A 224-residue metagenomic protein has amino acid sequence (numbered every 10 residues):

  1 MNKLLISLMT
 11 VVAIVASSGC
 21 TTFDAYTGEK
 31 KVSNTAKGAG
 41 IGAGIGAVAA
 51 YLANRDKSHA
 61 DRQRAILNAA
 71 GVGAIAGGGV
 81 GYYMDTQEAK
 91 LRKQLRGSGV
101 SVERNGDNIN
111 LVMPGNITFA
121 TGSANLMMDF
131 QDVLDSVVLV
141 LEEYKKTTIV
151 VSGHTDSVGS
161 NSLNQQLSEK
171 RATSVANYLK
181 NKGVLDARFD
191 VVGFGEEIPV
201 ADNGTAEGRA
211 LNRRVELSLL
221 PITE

Functional and structural regions predicted by a protein language model:
M1-L8: Bacterial N-terminal signal peptides that target proteins for export
M9-A16: Bacterial N-terminal signal peptides
G19-C20: N-terminal Sec signal peptide cleavage junction
F23-K90: Short, low-complexity, glycine-enriched hydrophobic/amphipathic alpha-helices that associate with lipid bilayers
G44, V48, Q87, L91 (+5 more regions): Stable alpha-helical elements in mature extracytoplasmic
M84-N116: Amphipathic, membrane-active segments
Q94, F119-G153, K180, A210-N212 (+2 more regions): Periplasmic peptidoglycan-binding/anchoring modules of Gram-negative envelope and division proteins
H154-E224: Periplasmic OmpA-like peptidoglycan-binding domain that tethers envelope proteins to the cell wall
